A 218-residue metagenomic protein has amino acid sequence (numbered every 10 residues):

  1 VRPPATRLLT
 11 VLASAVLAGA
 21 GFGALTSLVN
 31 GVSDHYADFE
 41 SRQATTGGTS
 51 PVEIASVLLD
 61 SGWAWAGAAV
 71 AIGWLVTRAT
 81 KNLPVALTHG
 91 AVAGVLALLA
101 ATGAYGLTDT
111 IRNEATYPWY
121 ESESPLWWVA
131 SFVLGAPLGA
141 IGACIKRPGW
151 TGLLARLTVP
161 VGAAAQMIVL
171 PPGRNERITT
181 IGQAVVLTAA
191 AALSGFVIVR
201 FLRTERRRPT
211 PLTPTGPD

Functional and structural regions predicted by a protein language model:
V1-V11, A71-G90, G135-R156, S194-P214: Cytoplasmic membrane-interface segments at the C-terminal ends of transmembrane helices
V1-V95: N-terminal topogenic module of multi-pass integral membrane proteins
L12, G90, G94, W128 (+3 more regions): Alpha-helical transmembrane segments
A15, G19-H35, A66-V70, W74 (+5 more regions): Transmembrane alpha-helical segments of multi-pass membrane transport proteins and ion-pumping complexes
A24-A64, Y105-V129, W150, A164-L187: Membrane interfacial helix motifs at helix-loop boundaries and amphipathic/re-entrant anchors
T77-G103, L157-N175: Cytoplasmic juxtamembrane regions at transmembrane-helix boundaries
S122, L126, L138, G142 (+1 more regions): Hydrophobic, well-ordered secondary-structure segments
L153-D218: Terminal transmembrane helical module of multi-pass membrane proteins
